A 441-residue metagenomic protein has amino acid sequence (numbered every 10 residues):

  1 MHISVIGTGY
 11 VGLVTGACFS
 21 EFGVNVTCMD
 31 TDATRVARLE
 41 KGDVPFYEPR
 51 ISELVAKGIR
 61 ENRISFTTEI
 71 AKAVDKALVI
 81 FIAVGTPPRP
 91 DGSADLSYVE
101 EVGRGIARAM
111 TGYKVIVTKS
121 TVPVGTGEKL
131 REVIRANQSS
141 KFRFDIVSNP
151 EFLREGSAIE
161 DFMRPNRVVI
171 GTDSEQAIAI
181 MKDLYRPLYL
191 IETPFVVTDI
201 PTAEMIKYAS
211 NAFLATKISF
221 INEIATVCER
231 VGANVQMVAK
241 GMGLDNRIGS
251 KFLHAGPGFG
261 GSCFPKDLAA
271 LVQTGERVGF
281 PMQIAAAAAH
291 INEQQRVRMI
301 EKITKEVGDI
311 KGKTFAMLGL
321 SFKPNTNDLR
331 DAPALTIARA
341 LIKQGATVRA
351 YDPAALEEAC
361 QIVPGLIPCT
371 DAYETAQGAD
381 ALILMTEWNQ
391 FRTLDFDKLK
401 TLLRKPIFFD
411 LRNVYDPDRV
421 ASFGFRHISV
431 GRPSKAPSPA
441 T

Functional and structural regions predicted by a protein language model:
M1-T441: Structural/interface elements that position substrates and couple domains in central-metabolism enzymes
